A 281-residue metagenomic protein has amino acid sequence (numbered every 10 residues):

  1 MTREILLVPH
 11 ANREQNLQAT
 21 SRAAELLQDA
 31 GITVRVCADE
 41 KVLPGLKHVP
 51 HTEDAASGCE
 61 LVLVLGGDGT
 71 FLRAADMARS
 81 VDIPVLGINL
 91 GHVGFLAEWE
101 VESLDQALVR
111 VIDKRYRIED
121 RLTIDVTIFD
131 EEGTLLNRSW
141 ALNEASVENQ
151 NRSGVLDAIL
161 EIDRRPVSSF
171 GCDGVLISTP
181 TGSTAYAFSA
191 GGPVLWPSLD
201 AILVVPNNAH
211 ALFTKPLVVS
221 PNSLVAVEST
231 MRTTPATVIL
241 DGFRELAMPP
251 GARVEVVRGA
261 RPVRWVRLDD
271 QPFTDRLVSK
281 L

Functional and structural regions predicted by a protein language model:
M1-L61, L65, V101-R117, I128-S139: ATP/NTP phosphate-donor binding region
N12, D68-T70, V93, T181-S183: Short glycine-rich anion-binding loops that position phosphate/pyrophosphate groups of nucleotides and phosphorylated
N16-L17, G69-A74, T184-S189: Short glycine/serine/threonine-rich phosphate/pyrophosphate-binding segments that cradle anionic phosphate groups
A78-I88: Gly/Ser-rich helix-loop-strand patches that form or flank binding pockets for ribonucleotide-derived cofactors
V93-D173: Catalytic core of DAGKc-family lipid kinases
V147, D163-P166, L212-L281: ATP/nucleoside-binding phosphotransfer catalytic cores, i.e., glycine-rich phosphate-binding loops
L160, G182, V238: Short aromatic-centered micro-motifs
R165-F213: Gly/Ser/Thr-rich active-site loops/lids in small-molecule metabolic enzymes that frequently grip phosphoryl groups
